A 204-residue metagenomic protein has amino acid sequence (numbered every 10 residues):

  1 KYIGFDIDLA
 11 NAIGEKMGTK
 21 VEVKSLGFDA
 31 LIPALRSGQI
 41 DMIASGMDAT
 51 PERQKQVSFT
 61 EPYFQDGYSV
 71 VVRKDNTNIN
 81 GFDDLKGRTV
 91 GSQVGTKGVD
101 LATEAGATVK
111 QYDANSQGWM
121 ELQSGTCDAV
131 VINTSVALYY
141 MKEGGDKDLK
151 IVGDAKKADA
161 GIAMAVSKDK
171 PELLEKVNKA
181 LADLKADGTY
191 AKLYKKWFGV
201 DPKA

Functional and structural regions predicted by a protein language model:
K1, A10-T19, G95-N115, M141-D146: Ligand-binding cleft/hinge of the Venus flytrap
K1-G46, D187: Extracytoplasmic small-molecule ligand-binding "clamshell" domains of the periplasmic binding protein/Venus flytrap
I7-K16, N76, V94-T96, G161-D201: Extended ligand-binding regions for polar small-molecule ligands
I13, L35-R36, L85, L122-Q123 (+2 more regions): Hydrophobic residues within well-ordered alpha-helices
G18-K20, R36-S45, R88-T89, S124-V136 (+1 more regions): Alpha-to-beta junction loops
E22-P33, T77, V94-T96, K110-S124 (+1 more regions): Short helix-initiation/N-cap motifs at beta->coil->alpha
T60, R73-T89: Flexible hinge/capping segments at coil-to-helix
Q65-V72, T134, L138, K142-A182 (+1 more regions): Periplasmic-binding protein-like
